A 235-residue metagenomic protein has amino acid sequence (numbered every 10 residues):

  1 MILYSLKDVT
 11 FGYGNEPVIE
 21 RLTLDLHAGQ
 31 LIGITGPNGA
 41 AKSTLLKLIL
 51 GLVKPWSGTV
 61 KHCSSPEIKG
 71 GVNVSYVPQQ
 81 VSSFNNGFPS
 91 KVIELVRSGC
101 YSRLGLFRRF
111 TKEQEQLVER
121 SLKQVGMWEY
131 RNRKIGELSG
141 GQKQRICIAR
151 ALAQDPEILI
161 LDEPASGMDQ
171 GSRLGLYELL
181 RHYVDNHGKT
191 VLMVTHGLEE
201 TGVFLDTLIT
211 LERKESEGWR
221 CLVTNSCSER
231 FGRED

Functional and structural regions predicted by a protein language model:
L50: Helix-to-loop junction immediately C-terminal to a conserved catalytic motif
G58-V72: Conserved ABC transporter NBD signature motif
R97, K112-Y130: Conserved ABC ATPase "signature" region
K134-L138: Conserved ABC ATPase signature
D155: Conserved catalytic motifs of ABC-family nucleotide-binding domains
L159-D162: Catalytic Walker B motif of ABC-type/P-loop ATPase nucleotide-binding domains
T195-H196: H-loop/switch region of ABC-family ATPase nucleotide-binding domains
